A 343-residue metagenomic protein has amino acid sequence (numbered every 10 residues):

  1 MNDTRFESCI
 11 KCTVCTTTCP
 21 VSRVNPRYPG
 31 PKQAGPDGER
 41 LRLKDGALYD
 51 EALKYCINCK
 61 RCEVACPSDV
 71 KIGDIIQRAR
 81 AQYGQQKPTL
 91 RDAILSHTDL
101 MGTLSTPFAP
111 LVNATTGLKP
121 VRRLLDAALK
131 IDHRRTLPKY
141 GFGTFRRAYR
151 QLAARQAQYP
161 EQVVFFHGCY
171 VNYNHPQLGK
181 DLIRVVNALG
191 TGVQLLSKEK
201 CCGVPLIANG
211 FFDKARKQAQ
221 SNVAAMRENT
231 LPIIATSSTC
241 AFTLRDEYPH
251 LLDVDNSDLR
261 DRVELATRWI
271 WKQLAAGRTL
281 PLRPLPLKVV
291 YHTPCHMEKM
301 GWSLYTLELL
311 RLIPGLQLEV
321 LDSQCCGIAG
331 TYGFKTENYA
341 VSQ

Functional and structural regions predicted by a protein language model:
M1, C9, C19, K32 (+4 more regions): Intrinsic structural disorder
M1-F6, R42-L53, N187-L189, L312-G315: Short, intrinsically disordered, charge-biased short linear motifs at domain edges
D3-S22, L48-V70, M101-G102, C295-H296 (+1 more regions): Cysteine-centered iron-sulfur cluster-binding motifs in ferredoxin-type domains/subunits of redox enzymes
K11, D45-E51, Y55-N58, Q162 (+2 more regions): Secondary-structure capping and boundary motifs in well-ordered enzyme cores
T16-T18, N25-R27, N174: Short N-terminal binding/cap micro-motifs at the start of the first secondary-structure element
V21-E51, D69-A93, A340: Non-heme iron-sulfur electron-transfer modules
I72-Q343: Iron-sulfur cluster-binding electron-transfer modules in prokaryotic oxidoreductases
